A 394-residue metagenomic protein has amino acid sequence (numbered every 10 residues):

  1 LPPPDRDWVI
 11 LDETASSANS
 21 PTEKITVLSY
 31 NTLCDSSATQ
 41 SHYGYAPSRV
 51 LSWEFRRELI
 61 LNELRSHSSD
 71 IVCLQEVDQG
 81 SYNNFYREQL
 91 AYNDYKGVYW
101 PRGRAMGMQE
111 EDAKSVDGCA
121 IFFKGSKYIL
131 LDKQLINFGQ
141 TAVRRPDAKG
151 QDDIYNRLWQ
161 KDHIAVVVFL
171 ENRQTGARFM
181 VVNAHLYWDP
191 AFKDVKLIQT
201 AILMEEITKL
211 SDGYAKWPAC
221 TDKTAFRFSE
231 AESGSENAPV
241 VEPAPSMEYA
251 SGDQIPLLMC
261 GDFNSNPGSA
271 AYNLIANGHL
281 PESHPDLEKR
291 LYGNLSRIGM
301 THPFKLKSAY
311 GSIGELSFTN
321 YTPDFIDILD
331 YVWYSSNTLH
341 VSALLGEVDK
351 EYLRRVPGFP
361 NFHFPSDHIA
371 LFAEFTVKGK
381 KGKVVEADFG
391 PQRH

Functional and structural regions predicted by a protein language model:
L1-G118, T200-A201, K209-M247, D367 (+1 more regions): N-terminal, active-site-proximal structural segment of metallo-dependent hydrolase catalytic domains
L1-K24, I71-D194, T301-P303, V332 (+2 more regions): Structured beta-strand-rich core segments of catalytic domains in phosphoester-bond hydrolases
L1-T14, K127, Q160, F169 (+1 more regions): Metal-dependent phosphoester-hydrolase catalytic domains
Y30, L74-Q75, A184, C260-D262: Active-site flanking residues adjacent to catalytic metal/cofactor-binding acidic residues
L33, D78, Y187, F263-N266: Catalytic metal-binding/acid-base residues of hydrolase active sites
Q40-G44, N84-R87, K133-I136, K193-I198 (+3 more regions): Short coil/turn segments at secondary-structure boundaries
F55, L59-I60, S81, F85 (+9 more regions): Acidic, Ser/Thr-rich intrinsically disordered and amphipathic helical segments
